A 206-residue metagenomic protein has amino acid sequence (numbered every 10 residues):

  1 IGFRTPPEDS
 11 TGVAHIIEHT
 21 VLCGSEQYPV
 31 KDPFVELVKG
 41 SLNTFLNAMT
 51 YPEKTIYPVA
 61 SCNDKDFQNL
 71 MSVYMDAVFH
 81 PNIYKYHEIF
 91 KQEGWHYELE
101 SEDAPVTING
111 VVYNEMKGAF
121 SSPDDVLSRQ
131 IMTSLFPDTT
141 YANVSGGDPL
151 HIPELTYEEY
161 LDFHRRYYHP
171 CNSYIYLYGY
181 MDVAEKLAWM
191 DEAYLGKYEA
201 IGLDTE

Functional and structural regions predicted by a protein language model:
I1: MIDAS-like acidic motif and immediate structural context at the N-terminus of von Willebrand factor A/I domains
R4-P7, T20-E206: Charge-rich, well-structured scaffold segments of protease-associated domains
V13, I17-V21: Active-site His/Glu-centered metal-binding helix of metallohydrolases
